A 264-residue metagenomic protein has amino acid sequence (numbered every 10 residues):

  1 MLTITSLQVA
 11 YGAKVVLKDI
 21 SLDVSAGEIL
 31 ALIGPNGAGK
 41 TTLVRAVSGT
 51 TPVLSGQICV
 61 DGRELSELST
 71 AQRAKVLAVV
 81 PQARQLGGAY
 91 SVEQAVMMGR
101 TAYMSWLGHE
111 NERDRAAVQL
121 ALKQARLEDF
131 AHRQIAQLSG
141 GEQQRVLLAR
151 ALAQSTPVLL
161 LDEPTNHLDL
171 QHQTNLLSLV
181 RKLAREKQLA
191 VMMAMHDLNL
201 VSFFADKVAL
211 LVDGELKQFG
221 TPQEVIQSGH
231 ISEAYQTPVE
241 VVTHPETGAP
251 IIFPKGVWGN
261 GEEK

Functional and structural regions predicted by a protein language model:
I33-P35: The feature captures the beta-strand-to-loop junction immediately N-terminal to the Walker
S48: Helix-to-loop junction immediately C-terminal to a conserved catalytic motif
G56-E64: Conserved ABC transporter NBD signature motif
M97, E112-F130, S155: Conserved ABC ATPase "signature" region
Q134-L138, E142: Conserved ABC ATPase signature
L159-E163: Catalytic Walker B motif of ABC-type/P-loop ATPase nucleotide-binding domains
